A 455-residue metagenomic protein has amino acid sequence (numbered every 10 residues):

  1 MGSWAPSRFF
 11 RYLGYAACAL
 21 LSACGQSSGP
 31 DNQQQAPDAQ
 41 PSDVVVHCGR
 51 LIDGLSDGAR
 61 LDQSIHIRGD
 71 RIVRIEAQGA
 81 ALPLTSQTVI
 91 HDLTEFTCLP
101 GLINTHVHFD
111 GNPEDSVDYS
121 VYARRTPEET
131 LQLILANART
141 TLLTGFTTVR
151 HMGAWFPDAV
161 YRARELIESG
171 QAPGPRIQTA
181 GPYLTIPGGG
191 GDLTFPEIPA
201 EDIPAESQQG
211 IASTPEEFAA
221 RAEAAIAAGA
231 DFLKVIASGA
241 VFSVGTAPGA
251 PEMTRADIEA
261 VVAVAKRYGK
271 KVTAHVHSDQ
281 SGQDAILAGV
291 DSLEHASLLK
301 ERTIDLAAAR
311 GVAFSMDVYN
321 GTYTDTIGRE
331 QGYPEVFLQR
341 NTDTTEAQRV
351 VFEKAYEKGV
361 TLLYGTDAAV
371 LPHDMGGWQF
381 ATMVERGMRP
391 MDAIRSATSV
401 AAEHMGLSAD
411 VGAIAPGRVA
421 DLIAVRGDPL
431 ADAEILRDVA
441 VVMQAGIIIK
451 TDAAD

Functional and structural regions predicted by a protein language model:
L21-A23: C-terminal motif of bacterial Sec signal peptides marking the signal peptidase cleavage site
G29-N32, A36-S42, L51, L55-L99: Histidine-rich, glycine-flanked metal-binding segment
Q34-A36, L51-S64, A77-A80, R389-I394 (+1 more regions): Acidic, glycine-enriched loop/beta-strand segments at the rims of small-molecule binding/catalytic pockets
F96-E165, P187-G188, A256, A285-A288: Metal-associated gating/positioning segment near the N- to mid-region
D110-T130, P187-E206, V241-R255, R310-T345: Active-site gating loops and adjacent loop-to-helix segments of metal-dependent hydrolytic enzymes
P113-S116, G189, V244, G282-A288 (+5 more regions): Histidine/acidic-residue-rich catalytic or RNA/ligand-binding cores of hydrolases and nuclease-related proteins
V121-Y122, R267, V336, T344-P429: His/Asp/Glu-enriched, well-ordered alpha-helical/loop segment that forms or immediately abuts the divalent-metal
I134-V160, P173-Y183, A230-S243, K271 (+3 more regions): Divalent metal-dependent hydrolysis catalytic cores, especially in the metallo-beta-lactamase
